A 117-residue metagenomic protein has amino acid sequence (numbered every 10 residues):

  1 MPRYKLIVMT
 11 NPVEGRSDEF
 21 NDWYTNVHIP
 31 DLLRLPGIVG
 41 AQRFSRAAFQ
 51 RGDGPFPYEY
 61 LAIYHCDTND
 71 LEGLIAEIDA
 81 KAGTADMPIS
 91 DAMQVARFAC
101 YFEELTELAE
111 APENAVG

Functional and structural regions predicted by a protein language model:
M1-G117: Macromolecular interaction modules
